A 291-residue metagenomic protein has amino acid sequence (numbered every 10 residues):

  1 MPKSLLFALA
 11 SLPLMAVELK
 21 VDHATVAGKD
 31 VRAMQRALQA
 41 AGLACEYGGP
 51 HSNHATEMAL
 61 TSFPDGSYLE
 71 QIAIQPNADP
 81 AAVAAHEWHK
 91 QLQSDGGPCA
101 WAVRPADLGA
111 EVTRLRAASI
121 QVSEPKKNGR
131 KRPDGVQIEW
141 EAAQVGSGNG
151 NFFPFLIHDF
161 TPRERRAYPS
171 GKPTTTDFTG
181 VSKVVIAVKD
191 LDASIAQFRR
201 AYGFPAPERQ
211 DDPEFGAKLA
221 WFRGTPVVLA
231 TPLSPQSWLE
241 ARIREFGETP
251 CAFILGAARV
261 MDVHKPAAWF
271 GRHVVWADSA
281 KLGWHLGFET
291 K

Functional and structural regions predicted by a protein language model:
M1-A8: Sec-dependent signal peptide recognition, specifically the positively charged N-region followed immediately by
A8-L9, T290: Generic detector of N-terminal low-structure segments
L9-A16: Hydrophobic h-region of N-terminal signal peptides that target proteins for export in Gram-negative bacteria
V17-V21, V26-C45, F63-R209, P213-K291: Glyoxalase I/VOC metalloenzyme domain signal
M58-S62: Charged, often glycine-rich, active-site loop that binds/positions anionic groups
